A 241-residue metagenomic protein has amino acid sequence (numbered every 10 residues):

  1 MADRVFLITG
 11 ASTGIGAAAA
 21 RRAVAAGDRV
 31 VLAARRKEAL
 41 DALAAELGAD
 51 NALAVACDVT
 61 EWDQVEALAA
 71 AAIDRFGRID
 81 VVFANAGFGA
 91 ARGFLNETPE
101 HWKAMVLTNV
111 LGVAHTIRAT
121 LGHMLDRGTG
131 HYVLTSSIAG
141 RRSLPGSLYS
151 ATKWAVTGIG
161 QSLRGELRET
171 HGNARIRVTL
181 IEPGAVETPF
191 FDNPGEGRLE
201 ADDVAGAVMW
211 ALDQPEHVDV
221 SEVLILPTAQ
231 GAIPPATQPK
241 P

Functional and structural regions predicted by a protein language model:
S12-T13: Conserved glycine-rich cofactor-binding loop
A26-L43: Conserved glycine-rich Rossmann-like NAD(P)H-binding loop of the short-chain dehydrogenase/reductase
A56-A67, P99: The beta1-alpha1 cofactor-binding region of Rossmann-like NAD(H)/NADP(H)-dependent oxidoreductases
G93-F94, H101-K103: Substrate-binding pocket helix/loop in short-chain dehydrogenase/reductase
I117, T152: Active-site helix of classical SDR
S137: Residue(s) in the substrate-gating loop at a strand-loop-helix junction that position the organic substrate next
R175-I176, L180-I181, D192-Q238: C-terminal helical subdomain
